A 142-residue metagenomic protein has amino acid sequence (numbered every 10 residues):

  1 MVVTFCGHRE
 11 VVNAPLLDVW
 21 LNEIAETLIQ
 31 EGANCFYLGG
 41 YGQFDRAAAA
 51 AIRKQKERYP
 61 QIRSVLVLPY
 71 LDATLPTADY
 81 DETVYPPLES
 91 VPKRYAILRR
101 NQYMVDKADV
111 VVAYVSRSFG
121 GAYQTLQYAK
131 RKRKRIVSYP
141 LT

Functional and structural regions predicted by a protein language model:
M1-V2, R9-T142: Acidic/glycine-enriched connector segments
